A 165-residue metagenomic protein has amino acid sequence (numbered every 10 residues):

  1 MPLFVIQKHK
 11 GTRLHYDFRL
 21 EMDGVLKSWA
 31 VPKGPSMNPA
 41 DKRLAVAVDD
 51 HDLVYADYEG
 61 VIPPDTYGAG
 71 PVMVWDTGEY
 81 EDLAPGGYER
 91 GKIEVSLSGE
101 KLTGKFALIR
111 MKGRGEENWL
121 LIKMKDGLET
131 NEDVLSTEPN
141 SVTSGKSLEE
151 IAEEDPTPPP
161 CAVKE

Functional and structural regions predicted by a protein language model:
M1-E165: A charge-rich, low-complexity, intrinsically flexible signal that marks solvent-exposed coils, linkers, repeats
